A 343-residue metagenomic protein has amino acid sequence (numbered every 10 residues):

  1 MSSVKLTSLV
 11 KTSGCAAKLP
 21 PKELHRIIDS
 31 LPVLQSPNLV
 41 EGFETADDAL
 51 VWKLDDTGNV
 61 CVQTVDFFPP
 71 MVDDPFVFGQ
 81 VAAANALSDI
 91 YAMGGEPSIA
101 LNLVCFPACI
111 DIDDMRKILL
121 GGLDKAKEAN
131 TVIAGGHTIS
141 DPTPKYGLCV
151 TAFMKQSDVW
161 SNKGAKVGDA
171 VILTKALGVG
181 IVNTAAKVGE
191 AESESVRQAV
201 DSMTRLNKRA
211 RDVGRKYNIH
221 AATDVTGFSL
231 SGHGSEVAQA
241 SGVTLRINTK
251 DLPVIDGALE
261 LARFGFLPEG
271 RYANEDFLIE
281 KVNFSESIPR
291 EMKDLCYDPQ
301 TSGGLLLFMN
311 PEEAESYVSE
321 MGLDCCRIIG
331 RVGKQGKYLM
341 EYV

Functional and structural regions predicted by a protein language model:
M1-A92, T131, K166-I172, A176 (+1 more regions): N-terminal glycine-rich phosphate/pyrophosphate-binding loops that anchor nucleotide-derived ligands and cofactors
S2-T12, E23-R26, A108-V132, P142-P144 (+2 more regions): Glycine-/charge-enriched secondary-structure boundary and capping motifs
S13, A49-L50, N59-V62, P97-L101 (+12 more regions): Structural motif
L39-E41, A49-K53, S88-Y91, L123 (+6 more regions): A generic local secondary-structure boundary/capping motif
L50-V62, T204-A210, D276-E286: Acidic-glycine-rich active-site phosphate/pyrophosphate-binding loop
L54-M71, V77, E96-A191, R331: Glycine-rich anion-binding loops of enzyme active sites
P75-L101, L120-E128, L206-Y217, V225-V237: Small-aliphatic-rich amphipathic alpha-helix that forms the alpha element of a beta-alpha
C149-D158, E194-G214, I288-R290: Active-site glycine-rich loop that binds ribose-phosphate moieties when present
